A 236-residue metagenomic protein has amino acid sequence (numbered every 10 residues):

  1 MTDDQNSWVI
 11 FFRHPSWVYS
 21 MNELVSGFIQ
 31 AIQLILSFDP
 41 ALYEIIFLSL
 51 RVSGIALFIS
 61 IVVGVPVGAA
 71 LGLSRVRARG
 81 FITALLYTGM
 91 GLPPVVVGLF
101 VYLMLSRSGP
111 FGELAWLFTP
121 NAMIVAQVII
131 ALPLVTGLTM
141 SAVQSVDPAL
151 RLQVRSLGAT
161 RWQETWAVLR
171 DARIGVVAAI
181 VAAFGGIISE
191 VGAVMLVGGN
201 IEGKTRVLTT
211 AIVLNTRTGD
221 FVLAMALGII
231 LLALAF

Functional and structural regions predicted by a protein language model:
Y19-A56, L73-S74, V168, L214-V222: Periplasmic/extracellular loop-to-transmembrane helix junction in inner-membrane transport proteins
N22-Q33, P40, V97-I129, G198-I201: Membrane-interfacial helix termini and adjacent extracytoplasmic/periplasmic loops of multi-pass transporters
I35-P40, V197-F236: Interhelical loop and adjacent transmembrane-helix boundary motif in polytopic membrane transport permeases
S53, L57-A69, V95, L99 (+5 more regions): Hydrophobic positions within alpha-helical transmembrane segments of bacterial inner-membrane proteins
I55-L86, L99, Q144, P148 (+2 more regions): Transmembrane-helix boundary motif in ABC transporter permease subunits
G137-R151, R155-G158, W162, W166-A167 (+1 more regions): C-terminal transmembrane helix and the adjacent membrane-cytosol boundary/short C-terminal tail of inner/organellar
L138-T139, D147, R161-A193: Transmembrane alpha-helices
